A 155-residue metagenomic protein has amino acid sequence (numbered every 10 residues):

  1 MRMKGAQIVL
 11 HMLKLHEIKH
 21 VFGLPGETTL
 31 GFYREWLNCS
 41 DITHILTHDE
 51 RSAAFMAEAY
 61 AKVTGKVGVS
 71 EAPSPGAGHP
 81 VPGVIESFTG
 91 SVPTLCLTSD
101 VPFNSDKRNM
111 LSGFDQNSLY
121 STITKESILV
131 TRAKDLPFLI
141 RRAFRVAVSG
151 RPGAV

Functional and structural regions predicted by a protein language model:
M1-V155: N-terminal alpha/beta PP-like core and its mobile active-site loop of ThDP/TPP-dependent enzymes
